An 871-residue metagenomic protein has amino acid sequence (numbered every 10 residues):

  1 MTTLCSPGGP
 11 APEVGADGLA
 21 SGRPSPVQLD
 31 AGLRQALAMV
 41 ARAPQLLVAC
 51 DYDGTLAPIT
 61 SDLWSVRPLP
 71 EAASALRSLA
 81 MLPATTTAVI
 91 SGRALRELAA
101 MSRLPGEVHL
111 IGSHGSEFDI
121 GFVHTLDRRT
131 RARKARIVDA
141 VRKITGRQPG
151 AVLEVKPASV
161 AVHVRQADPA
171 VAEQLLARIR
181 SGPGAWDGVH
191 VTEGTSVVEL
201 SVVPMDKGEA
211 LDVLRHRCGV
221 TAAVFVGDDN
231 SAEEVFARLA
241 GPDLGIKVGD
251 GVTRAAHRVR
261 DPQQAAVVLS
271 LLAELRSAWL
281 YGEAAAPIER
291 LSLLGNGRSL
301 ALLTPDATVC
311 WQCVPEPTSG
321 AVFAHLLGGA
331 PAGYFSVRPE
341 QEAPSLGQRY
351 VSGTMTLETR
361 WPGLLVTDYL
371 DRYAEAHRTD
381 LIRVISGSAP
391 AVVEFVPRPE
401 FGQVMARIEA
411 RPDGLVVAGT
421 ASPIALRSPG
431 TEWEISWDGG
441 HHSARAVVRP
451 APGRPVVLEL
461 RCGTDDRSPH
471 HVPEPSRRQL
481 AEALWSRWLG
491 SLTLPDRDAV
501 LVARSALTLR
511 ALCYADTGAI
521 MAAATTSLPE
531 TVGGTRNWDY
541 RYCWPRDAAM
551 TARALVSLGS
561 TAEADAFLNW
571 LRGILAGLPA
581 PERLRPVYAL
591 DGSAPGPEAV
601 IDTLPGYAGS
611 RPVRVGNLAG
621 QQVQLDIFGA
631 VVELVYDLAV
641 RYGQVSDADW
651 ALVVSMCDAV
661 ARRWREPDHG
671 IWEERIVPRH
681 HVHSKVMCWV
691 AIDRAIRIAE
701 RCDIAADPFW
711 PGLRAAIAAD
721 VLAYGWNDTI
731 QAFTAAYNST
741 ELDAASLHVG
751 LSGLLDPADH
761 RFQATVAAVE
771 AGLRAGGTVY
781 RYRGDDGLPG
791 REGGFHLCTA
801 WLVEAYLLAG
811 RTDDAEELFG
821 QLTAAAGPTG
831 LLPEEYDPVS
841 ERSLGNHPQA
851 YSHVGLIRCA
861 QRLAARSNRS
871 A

Functional and structural regions predicted by a protein language model:
L4, G18-L29, A43, L69 (+1 more regions): Mg2+-dependent phosphoryl-transfer enzymes with acidic/Ser/Thr/Gly-rich catalytic loops
P10, W279-A871: Acidic, mature catalytic/reactive cores of soluble proteins
V27-P44, L98-R103: Short amphipathic alpha-helices and their capping/turn segments at secondary-structure boundaries
A41-D62: Asp-based phosphoryl-transfer active-site loop
L47, T86, H109, V152 (+2 more regions): Proline-centered loop/turn at the N-terminus of a beta-strand
G54, L110, V162, L211 (+3 more regions): Residue-level signal for inorganic ion chemistry
R67-K156: Active-site phosphate-binding/coordination module
E154-V226, N230-D243, V248-A256, L856: Conserved acidic, metal-coordinating active-site core of Asp-based, Mg2+-dependent phosphoryl-transfer enzymes
